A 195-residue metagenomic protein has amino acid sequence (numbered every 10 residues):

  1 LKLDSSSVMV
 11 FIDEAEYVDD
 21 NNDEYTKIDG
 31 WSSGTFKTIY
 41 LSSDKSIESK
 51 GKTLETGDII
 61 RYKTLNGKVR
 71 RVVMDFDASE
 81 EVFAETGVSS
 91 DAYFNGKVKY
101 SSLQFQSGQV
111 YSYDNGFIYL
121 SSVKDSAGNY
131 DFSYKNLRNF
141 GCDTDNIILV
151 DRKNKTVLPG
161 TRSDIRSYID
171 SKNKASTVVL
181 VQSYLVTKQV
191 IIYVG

Functional and structural regions predicted by a protein language model:
L1-G195: ...the same signal can extend to comparable exposed beta-sheet modules with similar sequence chemistry even outside
